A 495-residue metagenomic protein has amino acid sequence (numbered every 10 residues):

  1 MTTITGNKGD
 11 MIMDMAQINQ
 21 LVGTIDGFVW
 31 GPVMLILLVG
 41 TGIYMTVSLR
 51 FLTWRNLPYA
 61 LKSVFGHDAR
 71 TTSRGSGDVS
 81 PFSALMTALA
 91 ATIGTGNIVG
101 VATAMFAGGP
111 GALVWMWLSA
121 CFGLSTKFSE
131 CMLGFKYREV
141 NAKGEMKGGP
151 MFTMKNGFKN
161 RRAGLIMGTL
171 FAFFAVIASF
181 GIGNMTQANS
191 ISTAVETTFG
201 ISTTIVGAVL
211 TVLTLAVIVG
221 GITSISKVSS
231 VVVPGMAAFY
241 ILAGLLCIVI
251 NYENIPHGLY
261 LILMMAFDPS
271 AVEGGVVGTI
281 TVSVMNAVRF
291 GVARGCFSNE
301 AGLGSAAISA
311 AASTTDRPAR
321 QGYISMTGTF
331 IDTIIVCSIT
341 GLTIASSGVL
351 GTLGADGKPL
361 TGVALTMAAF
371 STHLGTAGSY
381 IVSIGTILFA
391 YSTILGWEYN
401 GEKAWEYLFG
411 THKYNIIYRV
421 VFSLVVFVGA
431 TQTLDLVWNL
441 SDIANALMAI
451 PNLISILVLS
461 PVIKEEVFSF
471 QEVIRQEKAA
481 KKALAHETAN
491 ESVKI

Functional and structural regions predicted by a protein language model:
I4-T95, M105-A112, G123, S423 (+2 more regions): N-terminal alpha-helical transmembrane segments of multi-pass membrane transport and channel/translocase proteins
Q17-I18, S48-T53, G96-V101, S179-I191 (+5 more regions): Transmembrane helix-loop junctions in multi-pass membrane proteins
L37-Y44, S48-L61, F171, A188-V195 (+4 more regions): Membrane-interface loop-to-helix entry segments
T41, M45-T46, S119-G144, K155-N189 (+2 more regions): Helix-loop-helix module between adjacent transmembrane segments
F51-V79, T103, G109-L113, S125-R162 (+4 more regions): Flexible loop linkers connecting adjacent transmembrane helices in multi-pass alpha-helical membrane transporters
T71-F106, L133-G157, L170-V176, I280-F330 (+1 more regions): Alpha-helical membrane segments and immediately flanking helix-loop junctions that form or couple to the substrate/ion
F122-E130, A208-I222, V233-E253, M285 (+3 more regions): Selective recognition of specific alpha-helical transmembrane segments in multi-pass small-molecule
E130-R138, A142, A243-L263, P269-T279 (+3 more regions): Extracellular/periplasmic helix-exit of transmembrane alpha-helices
